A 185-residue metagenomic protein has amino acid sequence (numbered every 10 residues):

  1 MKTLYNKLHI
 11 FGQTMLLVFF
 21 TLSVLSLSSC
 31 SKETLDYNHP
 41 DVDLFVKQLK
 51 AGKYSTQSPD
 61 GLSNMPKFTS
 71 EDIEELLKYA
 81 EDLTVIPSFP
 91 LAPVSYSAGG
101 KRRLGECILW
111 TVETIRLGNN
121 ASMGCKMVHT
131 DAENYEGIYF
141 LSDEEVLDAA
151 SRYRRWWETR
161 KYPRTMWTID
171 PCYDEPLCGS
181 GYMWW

Functional and structural regions predicted by a protein language model:
K2-L16: Bacterial N-terminal signal peptides that target proteins for export
S26-S29: C-terminal motif of bacterial Sec signal peptides marking the signal peptidase cleavage site
S31-E33: Bacterial signal peptide processing site
D41, F68-E75, A149: Structural recognition of alpha-solenoid helical scaffolds
F45, E75-A80: Buried hydrophobic core positions in alpha-solenoid tandem helical repeats
T56-F68, L91-T114: Structural detector for internal amphipathic alpha-helices that build alpha-solenoid repeat scaffolds
S122-K161, C172-Y173: Alpha-helical scaffold repeats of the Armadillo/HEAT/TPR superfamily
Y162-W185: Short, low-complexity, Pro/Ser/Thr/Gly-rich segments in the mature regions of secreted, periplasmic
